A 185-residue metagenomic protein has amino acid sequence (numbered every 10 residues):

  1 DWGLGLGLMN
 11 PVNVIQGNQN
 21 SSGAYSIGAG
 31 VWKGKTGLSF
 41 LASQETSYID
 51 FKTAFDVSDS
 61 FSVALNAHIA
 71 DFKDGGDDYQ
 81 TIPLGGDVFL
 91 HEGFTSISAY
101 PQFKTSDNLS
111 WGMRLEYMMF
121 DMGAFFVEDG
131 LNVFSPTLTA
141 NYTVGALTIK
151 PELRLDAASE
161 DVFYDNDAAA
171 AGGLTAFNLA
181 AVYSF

Functional and structural regions predicted by a protein language model:
D1-L41: Aromatic- and glycine-enriched pocket-lining scaffold segments that form the walls of small-molecule binding clefts
G30-F185: Outer-membrane beta-barrel pore domains
